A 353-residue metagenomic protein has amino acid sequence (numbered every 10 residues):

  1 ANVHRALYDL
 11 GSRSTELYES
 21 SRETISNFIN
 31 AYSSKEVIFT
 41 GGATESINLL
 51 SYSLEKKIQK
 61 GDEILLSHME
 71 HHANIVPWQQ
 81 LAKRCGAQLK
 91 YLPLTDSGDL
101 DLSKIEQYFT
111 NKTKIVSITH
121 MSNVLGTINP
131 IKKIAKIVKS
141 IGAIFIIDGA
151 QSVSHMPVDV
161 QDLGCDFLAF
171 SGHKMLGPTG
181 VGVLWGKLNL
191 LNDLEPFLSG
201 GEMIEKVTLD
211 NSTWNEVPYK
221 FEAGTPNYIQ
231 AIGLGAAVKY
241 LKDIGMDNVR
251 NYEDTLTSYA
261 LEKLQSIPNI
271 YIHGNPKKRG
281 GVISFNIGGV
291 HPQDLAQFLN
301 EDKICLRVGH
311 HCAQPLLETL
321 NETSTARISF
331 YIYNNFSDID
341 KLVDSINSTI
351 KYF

Functional and structural regions predicted by a protein language model:
A1-F353: Pyridoxal 5′-phosphate
